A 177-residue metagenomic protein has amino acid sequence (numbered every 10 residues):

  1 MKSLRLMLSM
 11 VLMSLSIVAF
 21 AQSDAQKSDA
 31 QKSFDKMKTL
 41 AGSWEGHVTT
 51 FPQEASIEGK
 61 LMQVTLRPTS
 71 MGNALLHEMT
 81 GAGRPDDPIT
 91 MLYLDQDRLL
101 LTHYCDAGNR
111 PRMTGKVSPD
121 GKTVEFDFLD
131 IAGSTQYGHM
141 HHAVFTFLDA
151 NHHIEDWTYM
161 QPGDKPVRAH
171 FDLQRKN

Functional and structural regions predicted by a protein language model:
M1-L8: Bacterial N-terminal signal peptides that target proteins for export
S9-S16: Bacterial N-terminal signal peptides
I17-A21: Sec/Tat signal peptide C-region and signal peptidase I cleavage site
Q22-N177: Hydrophobic small-molecule pocket/channel-lining residues, especially in calycin-type beta-barrels
